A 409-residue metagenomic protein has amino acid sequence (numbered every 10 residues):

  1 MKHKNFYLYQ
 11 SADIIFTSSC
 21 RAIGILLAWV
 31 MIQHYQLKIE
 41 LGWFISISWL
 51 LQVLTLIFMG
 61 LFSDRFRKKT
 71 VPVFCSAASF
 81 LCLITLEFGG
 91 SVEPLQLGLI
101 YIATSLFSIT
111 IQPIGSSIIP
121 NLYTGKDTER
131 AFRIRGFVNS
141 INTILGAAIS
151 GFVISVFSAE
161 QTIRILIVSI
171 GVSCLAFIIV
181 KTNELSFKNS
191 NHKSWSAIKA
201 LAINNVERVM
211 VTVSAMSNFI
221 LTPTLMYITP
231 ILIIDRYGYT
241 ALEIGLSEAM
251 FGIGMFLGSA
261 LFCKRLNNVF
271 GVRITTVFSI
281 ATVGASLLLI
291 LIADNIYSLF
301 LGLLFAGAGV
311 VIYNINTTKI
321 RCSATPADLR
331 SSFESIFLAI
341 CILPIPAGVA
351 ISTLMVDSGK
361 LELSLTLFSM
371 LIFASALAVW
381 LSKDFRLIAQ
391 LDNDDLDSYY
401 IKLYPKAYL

Functional and structural regions predicted by a protein language model:
M1-F6, T182-T212, S398-L409: Juxtamembrane intracellular "pre-TM" segments in multi-pass secondary transporters
L8-Y9, E93-Y101, M210, Y297-L303: Short hydrophobic/alpha-helical segments at membrane-entry points of transmembrane helices in Major Facilitator
A22, L26, F157-I163, K199-S259: A single, central transmembrane helix in multi-pass transporters
A28-H34, L145-I165, D235-R236, A347-L365: Transmembrane alpha-helix termini and helix-breaking/packing motifs in multi-pass membrane transporters
K38-I39, G125-G136, A241-L242, A327-F337: Loop-to-transmembrane helix entry/capping segments in MFS-fold secondary transporters and related SLC/MFSD carriers
S48, V53-M59, D64-R65, K69-A78 (+3 more regions): C-terminal transmembrane bundle of multi-pass solute transporters/carriers
Y101-I141: Cytoplasmic helix-loop-helix junction between adjacent transmembrane helices in 12-TM secondary transporters
N121, L166-S190, W380-D394: Helix-loop junctions on the cytosolic side of multi-pass membrane transporters, especially the intracellular loop
